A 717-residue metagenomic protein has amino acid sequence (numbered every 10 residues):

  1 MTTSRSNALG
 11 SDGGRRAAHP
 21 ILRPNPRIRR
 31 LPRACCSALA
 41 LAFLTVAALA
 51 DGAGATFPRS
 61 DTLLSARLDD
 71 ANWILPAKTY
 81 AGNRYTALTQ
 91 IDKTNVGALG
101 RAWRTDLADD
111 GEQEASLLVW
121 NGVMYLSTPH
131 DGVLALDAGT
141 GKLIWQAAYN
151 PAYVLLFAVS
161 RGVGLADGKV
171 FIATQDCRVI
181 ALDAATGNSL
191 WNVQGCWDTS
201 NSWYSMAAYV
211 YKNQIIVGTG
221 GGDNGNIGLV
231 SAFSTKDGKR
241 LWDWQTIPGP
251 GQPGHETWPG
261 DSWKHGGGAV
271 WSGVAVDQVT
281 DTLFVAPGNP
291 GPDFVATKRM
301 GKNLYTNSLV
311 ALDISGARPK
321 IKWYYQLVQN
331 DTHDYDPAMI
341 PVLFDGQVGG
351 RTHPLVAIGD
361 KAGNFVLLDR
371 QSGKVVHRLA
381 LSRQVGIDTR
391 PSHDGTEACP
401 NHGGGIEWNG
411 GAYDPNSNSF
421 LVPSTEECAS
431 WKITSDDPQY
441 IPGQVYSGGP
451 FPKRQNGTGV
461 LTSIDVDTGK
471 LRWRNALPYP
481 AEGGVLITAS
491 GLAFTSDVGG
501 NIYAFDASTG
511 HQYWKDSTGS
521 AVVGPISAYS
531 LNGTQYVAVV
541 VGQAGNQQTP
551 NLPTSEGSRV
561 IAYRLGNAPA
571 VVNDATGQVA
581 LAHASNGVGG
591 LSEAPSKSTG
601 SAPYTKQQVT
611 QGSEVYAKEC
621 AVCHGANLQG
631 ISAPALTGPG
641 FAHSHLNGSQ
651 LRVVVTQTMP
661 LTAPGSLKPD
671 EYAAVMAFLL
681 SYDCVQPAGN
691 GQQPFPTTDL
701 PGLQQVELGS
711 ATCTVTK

Functional and structural regions predicted by a protein language model:
T56-R101, T246, P250-G251, P450-F451: Blade/loop signatures of beta-propeller domains
D70-A71, N121-G122, D167-G168, K212-N213 (+5 more regions): Short coil/turn segments that connect the beta-strands within blades of beta-propeller domains
T105-S116, Q146-L165, N192-A207, N224 (+11 more regions): Extracytoplasmic beta-rich repeat domains
D137-T140, D183-T186, T235-D237, I314-A317 (+4 more regions): Short loop/turn segments that connect beta-strands within beta-propeller blades
G228-K239, K302-G316, G459-D465, E556-G566: Beta-propeller blade signature
S527-V579: Blade-level signature of beta-propeller repeat domains, shared across WD40, Kelch, NHL, RCC1 and BNR/Asp-box propellers
G577, G589-A602, K606, S613 (+2 more regions): Flexible coil segments in periplasmic/lumen-exposed cytochrome c-class electron-transfer proteins
K606-S613, G625-P660: Gly/Gly-Pro-rich "capping" loops immediately C-terminal to redox-active cysteine motifs in periplasmic/lumenal
